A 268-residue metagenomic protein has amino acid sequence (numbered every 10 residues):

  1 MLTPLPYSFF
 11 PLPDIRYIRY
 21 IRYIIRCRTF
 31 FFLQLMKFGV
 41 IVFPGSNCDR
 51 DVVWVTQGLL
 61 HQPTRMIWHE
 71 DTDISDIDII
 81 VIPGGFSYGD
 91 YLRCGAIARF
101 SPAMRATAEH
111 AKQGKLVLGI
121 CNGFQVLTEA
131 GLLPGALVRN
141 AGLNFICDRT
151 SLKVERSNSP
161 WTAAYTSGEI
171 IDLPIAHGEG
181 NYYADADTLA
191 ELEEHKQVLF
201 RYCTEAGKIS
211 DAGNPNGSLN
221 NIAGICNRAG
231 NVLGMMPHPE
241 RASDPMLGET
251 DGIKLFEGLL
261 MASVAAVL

Functional and structural regions predicted by a protein language model:
L12-P13, R28: Short polybasic linear motifs
R16-R26: Arginine-selective low-complexity/disordered segments
T29-I120, T128-P134, N140-I146, K153 (+3 more regions): N-terminal beta1-alpha1 cap of cysteine-dependent amidohydrolase-like domains
G85-F86, G123, G178, P239: Active-site metal-binding loops of divalent metal-dependent hydrolases
A108-K112, L137-L268: Amide-donor transfer/coupling interface in amidating biosynthetic enzymes
G123-F124, N158: Short, flexible active-site-adjacent loop segments at beta-strand->alpha-helix junctions, enriched in small/polar
